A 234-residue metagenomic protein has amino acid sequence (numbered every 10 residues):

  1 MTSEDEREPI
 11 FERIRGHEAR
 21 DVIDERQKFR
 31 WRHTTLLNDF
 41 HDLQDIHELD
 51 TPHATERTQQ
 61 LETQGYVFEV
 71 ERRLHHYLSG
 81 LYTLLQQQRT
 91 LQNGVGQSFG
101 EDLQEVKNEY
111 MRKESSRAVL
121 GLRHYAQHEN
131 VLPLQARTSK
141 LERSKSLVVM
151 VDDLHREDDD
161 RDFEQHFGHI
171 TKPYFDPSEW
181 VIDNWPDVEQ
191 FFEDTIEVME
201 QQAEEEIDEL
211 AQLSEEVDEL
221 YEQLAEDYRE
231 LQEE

Functional and structural regions predicted by a protein language model:
M1-E71, G100-E234: Acidic, Ser/Thr/Gly/Pro-rich intrinsically disordered interaction regions
E69-Q92, L120, H124-Q127: Short, hydrophobic, well-ordered secondary-structure elements
